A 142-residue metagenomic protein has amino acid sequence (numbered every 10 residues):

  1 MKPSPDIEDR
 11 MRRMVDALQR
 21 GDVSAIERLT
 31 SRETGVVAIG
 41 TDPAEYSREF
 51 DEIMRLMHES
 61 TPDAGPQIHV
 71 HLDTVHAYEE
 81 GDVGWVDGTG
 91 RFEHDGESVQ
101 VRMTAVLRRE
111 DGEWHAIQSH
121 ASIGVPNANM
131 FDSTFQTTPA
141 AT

Functional and structural regions predicted by a protein language model:
M1-R32, F135-T142: Short, low-complexity N-terminal intrinsically disordered segments enriched in polar/charged residues
R13, D42-A44, F92-E93: Short histidine/acidic/glycine/proline-rich micro-motifs that form metal- and phosphate-coordinating active-site loops
V23-E79: A solvent-exposed, acidic/Ser-Thr-rich amphipathic alpha-helical stretch
M57, H71-A77, T89-F92, R102-R108 (+1 more regions): Hydrophobic/aromatic beta-strand elements that line small-molecule binding cavities or substrate pockets in beta-rich
D82-D87: Short, hydrophobic/aromatic-rich segments at coil-to-beta transitions
Q100-M130: Short beta-strand edge/turn micro-motifs at domain boundaries
